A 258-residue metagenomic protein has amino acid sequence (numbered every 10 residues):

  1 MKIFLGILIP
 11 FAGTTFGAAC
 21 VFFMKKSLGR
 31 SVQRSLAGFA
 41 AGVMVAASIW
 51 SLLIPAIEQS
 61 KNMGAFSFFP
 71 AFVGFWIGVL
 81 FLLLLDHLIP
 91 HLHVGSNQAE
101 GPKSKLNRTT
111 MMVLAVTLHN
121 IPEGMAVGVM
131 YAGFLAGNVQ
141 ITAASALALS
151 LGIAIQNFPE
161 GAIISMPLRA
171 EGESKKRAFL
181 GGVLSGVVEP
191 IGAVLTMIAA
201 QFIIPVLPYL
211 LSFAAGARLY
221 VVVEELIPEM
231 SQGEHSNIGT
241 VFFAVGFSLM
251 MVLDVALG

Functional and structural regions predicted by a protein language model:
M1-G258: Intrinsically disordered, metal-sensing/regulatory segments
